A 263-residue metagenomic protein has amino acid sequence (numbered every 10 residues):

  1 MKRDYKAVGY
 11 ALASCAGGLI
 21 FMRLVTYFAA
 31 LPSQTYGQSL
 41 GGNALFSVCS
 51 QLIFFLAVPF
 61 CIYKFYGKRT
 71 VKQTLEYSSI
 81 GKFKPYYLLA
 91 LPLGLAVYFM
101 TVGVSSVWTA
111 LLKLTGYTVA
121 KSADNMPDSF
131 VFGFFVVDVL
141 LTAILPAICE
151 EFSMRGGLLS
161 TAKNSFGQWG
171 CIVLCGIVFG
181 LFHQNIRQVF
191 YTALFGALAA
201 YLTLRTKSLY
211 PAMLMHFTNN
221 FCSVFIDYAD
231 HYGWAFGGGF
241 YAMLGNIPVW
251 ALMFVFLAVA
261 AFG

Functional and structural regions predicted by a protein language model:
V8-A13, Y87-P92, V136, L140 (+3 more regions): Hydrophobic alpha-helical transmembrane segments
A16-L24, I53-C61, G94-F99, P248-G263: Hydrophobic core of alpha-helical transmembrane segments in multi-pass integral membrane proteins
G18-K68, P85: Alpha-helical transmembrane segments in multi-pass membrane proteins
I20-L31, G176, Q188-G245: Functionally important transmembrane alpha-helices
Q34-F46, T74-I148, N164: Juxtamembrane helix-loop-helix connectors linking adjacent transmembrane helices in multi-pass membrane enzymes
A44, G238-V255: Membrane-interface transmembrane-helix boundary segments in multi-pass integral membrane proteins
C61-V71, L202-R205, A261-G263: Structural signal for the C-terminal ends of transmembrane alpha-helices and the immediately following loop
C149-L174, Y201-S208: Membrane-interface helix/loop boundary segments of multi-pass membrane proteins
